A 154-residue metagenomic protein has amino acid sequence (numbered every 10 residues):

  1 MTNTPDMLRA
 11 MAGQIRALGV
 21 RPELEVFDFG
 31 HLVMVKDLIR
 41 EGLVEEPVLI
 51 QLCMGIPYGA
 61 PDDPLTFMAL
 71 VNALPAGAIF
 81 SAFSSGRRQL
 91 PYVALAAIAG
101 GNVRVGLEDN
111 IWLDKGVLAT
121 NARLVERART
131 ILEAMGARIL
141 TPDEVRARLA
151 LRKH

Functional and structural regions predicted by a protein language model:
M1-L107, L118-A119: Catalytic alpha/beta core domains of metabolic enzymes, predominantly
D109-W112: A short, flexible beta-alpha/helix-coil linker loop
D114-A137: C-terminal helical cap(s) of enzyme catalytic domains, especially alpha/beta-barrels
T130-H154: Mid-to-C-terminal alpha-helical segments outside catalytic/metal-binding sites
